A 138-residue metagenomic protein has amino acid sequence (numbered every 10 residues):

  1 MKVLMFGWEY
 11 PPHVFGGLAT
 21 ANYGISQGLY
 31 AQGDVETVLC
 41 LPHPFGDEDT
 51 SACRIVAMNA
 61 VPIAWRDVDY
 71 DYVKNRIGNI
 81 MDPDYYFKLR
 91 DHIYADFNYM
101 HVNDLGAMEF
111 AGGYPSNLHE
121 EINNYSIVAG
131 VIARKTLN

Functional and structural regions predicted by a protein language model:
M1, G130-N138: Glycosyltransferases and closely related glycan-assembly transferases that use nucleotide-activated donors
M1, Q27, V35: Residue-level detector of short, conserved catalytic/binding motifs and their immediate flanks
G7-P11, G112-P115: Glycine- and acidic
E9-A21, D47-T50, E120: A short, glycine/small-residue-rich beta-strand->loop->alpha-helix junction that serves as a flexible
L18-Y30: Short amphipathic alpha-helix
L29, G33, T136: Active-site catalytic pocket residues across diverse enzymes, especially alpha/beta-hydrolases
D34-A133: A conserved catalytic-core segment of Leloir-type glycosyltransferases
